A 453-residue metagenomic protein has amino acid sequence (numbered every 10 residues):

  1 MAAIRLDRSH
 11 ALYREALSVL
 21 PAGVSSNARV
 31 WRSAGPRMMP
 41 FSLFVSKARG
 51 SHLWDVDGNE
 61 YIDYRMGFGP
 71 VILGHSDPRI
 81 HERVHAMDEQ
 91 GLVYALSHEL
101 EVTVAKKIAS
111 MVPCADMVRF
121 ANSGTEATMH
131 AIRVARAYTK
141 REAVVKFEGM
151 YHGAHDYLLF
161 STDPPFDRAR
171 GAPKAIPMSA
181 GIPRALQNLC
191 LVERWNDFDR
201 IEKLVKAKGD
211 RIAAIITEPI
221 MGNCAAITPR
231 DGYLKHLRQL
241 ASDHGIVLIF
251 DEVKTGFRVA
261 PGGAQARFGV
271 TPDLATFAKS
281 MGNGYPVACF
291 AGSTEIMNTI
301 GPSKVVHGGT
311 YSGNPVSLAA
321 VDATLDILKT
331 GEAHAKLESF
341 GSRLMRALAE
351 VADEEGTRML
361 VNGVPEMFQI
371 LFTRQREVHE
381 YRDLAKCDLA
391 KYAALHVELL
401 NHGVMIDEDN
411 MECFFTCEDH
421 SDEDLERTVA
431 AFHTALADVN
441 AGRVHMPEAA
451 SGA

Functional and structural regions predicted by a protein language model:
M1-A453: Conserved N-terminal phosphate-binding loop of PLP-dependent enzymes in the Aspartate aminotransferase
